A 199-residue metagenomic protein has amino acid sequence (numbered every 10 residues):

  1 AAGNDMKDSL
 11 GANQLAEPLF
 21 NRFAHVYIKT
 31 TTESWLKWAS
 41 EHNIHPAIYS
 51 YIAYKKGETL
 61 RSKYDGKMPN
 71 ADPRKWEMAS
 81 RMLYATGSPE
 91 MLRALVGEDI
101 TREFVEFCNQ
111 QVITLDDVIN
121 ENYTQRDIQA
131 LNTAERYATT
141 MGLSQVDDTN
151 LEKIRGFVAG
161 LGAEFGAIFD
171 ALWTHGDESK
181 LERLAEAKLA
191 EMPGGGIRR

Functional and structural regions predicted by a protein language model:
A1-R199: C-terminal regulatory/interaction module of P-loop NTP-utilizing enzymes
